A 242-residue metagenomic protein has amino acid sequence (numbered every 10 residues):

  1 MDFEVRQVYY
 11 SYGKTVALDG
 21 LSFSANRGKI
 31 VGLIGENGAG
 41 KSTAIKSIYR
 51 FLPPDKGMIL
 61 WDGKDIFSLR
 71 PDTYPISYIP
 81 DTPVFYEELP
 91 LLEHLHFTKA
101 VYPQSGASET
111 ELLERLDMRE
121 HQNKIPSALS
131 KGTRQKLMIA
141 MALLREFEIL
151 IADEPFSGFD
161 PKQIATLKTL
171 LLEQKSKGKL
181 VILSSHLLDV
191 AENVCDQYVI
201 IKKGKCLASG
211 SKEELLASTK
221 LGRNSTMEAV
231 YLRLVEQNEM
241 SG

Functional and structural regions predicted by a protein language model:
E36-G40: Walker A (P-loop) phosphate-binding loop of ABC-type ATPase nucleotide-binding domains
Y49: Helix-to-loop junction immediately C-terminal to a conserved catalytic motif
G57-Y74: Conserved ABC transporter NBD signature motif
H96, G106-Q122: Conserved ABC ATPase "signature" region
L150-E154: Catalytic Walker B motif of ABC-type/P-loop ATPase nucleotide-binding domains
